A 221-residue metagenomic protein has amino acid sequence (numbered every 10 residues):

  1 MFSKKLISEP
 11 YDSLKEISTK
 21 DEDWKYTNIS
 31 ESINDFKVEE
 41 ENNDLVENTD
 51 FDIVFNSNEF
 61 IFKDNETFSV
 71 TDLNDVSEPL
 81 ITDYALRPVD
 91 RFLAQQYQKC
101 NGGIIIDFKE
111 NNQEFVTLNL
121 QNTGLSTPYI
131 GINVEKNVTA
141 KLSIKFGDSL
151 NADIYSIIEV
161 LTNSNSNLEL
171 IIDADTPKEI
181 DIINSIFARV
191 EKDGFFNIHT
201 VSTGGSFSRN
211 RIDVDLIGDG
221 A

Functional and structural regions predicted by a protein language model:
M1-T127, E135-N137: N-terminal leader/transition segments
L73, I81-A221: Conserved beta-strand/loop scaffold segments within soluble protein domains that form the structured core and edges
